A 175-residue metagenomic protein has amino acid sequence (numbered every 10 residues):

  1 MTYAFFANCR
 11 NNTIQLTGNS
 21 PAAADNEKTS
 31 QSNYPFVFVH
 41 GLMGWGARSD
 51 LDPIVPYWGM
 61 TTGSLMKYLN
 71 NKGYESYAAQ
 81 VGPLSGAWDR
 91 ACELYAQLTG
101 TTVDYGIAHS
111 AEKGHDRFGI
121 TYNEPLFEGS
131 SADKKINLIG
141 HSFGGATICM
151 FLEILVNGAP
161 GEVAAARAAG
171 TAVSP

Functional and structural regions predicted by a protein language model:
M1-S85, D89-F127: Flexible, membrane-associating and regulatory peripheral segments of lipid-active enzymes
T102-P175: Serine-dependent carboxylesterase/thioesterase catalytic core of lipase-like alpha/beta-hydrolase/SGNH enzymes
